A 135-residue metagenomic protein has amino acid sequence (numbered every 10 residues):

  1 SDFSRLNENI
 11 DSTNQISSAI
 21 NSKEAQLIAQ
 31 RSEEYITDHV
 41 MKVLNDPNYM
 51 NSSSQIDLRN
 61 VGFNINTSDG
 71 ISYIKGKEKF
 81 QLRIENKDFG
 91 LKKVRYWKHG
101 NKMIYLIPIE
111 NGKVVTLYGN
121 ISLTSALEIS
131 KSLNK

Functional and structural regions predicted by a protein language model:
D2-K113, L123-T124: Short, solvent-exposed recognition patches
F63, N134-K135: Short, Lys/Arg-enriched, disordered terminal segments
V115-Y118: Solvent-exposed beta-strand motifs enriched in subsets of small alpha/beta binding domains, especially certain
S122-N134: Short, low-complexity, Pro/Ser/Thr/Gly-rich segments in the mature regions of secreted, periplasmic
